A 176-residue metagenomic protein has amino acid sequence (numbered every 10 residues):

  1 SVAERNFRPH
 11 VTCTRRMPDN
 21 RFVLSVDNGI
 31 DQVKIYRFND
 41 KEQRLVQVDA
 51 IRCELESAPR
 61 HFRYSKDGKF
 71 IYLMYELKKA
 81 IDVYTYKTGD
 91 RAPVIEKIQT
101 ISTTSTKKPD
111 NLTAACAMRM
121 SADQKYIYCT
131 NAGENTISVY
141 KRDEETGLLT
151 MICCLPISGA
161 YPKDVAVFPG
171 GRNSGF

Functional and structural regions predicted by a protein language model:
S1, V46-I51, P93-T103, L149-P156: Beta-propeller fold detector
S1-R21, C53-F70, T103-Q124, S158-S174: Beta-rich, blade/repeat-based domains predominating in secreted/periplasmic proteins but also intracellular
S1-T12, G29, R37-V48: Short, flexible helix-coil linker/hinge segments at the edges of structured domains or between repeats
M17, S25-N28, S65, L73-L77 (+2 more regions): Conserved beta-strand positions in repeat-built beta-propeller and related beta-rich domains
D31-V33, K79-I81, N135-I137: Structural signal for beta-propeller blades
R37-R44, Y84-V94, Y140-G147: Short loop/turn segments immediately following beta-strands, especially the blade-tip and inter-blade linker loops
R91-A117, E145-L148: Flexible internal linker/loop segments at domain or repeat junctions
S138-K141, E145-F176: C-terminal hydrophobic structural anchor segments that stabilize assembly/packing rather than catalytic chemistry
